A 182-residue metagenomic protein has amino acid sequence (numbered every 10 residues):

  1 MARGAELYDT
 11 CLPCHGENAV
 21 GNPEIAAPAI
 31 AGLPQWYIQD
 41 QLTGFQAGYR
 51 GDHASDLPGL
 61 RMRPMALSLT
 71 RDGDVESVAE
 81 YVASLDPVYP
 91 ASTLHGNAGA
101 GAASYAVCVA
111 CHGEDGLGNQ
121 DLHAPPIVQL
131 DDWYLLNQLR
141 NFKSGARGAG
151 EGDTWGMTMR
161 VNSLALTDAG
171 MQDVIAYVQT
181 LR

Functional and structural regions predicted by a protein language model:
M1, L181-R182: Short, solvent-exposed mixed-charge patches
M1-A47: The feature marks the first
M1-V20, T93-L117: Sequence/structural segment immediately N-terminal to covalent heme-attachment motifs in c-type and related
R3, Y37, D74-S77, Y134 (+1 more regions): Charged catalytic carboxylate motif
A5-L12, Q35, Q39, A102-V109 (+2 more regions): Sequence context surrounding c-type heme c attachment/ligation sites in exported
P23-A29, F45-E76, A91-G96, D121-P126 (+1 more regions): Axial heme c-ligation environment in periplasmic c-type cytochrome domains
V82-A83: Secondary-structure capping and domain/repeat boundary segments
